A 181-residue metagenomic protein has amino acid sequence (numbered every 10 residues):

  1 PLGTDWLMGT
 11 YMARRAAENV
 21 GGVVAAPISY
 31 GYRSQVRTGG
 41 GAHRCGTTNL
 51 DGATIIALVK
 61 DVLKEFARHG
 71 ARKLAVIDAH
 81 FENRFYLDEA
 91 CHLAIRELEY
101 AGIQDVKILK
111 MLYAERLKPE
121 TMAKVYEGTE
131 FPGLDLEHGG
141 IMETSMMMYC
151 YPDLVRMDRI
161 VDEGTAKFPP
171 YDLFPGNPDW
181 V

Functional and structural regions predicted by a protein language model:
P1-L74, A79-V181: Extended, histidine- and acidic-residue-enriched regions that form the cofactor-binding/catalytic faces
